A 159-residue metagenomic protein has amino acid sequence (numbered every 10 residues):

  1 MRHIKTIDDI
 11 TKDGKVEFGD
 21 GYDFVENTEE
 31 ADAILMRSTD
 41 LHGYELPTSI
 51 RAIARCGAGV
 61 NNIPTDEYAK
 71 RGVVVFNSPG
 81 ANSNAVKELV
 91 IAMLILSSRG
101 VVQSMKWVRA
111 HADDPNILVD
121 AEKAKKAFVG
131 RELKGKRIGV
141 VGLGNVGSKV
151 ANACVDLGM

Functional and structural regions predicted by a protein language model:
M1-I4, S38-R55, H111, N116 (+1 more regions): Long, low-complexity, intrinsically disordered polar/charged segments
M1-S78: An N-terminal-biased, well-structured beta-alpha scaffold segment characteristic of Rossmann-like dinucleotide-binding
I7-T11, K87, G147: A structural signal for well-ordered alpha-helical scaffolds and beta->alpha junctions
E17, L89, M93, K149 (+1 more regions): Rossmann-fold NAD(P)-dependent oxidoreductase module
G59, A81, L143-G144: Short donor-sugar binding/catalytic loops of nucleotide-sugar-dependent glycosyltransferases, especially enzymes
P79-R137: Phosphate-binding beta-alpha-beta segment of Rossmann-like dinucleotide-binding domains, i.e., the NAD(P)
K123-M159: Rossmann-like dinucleotide/phosphate-binding beta-alpha-beta segment
